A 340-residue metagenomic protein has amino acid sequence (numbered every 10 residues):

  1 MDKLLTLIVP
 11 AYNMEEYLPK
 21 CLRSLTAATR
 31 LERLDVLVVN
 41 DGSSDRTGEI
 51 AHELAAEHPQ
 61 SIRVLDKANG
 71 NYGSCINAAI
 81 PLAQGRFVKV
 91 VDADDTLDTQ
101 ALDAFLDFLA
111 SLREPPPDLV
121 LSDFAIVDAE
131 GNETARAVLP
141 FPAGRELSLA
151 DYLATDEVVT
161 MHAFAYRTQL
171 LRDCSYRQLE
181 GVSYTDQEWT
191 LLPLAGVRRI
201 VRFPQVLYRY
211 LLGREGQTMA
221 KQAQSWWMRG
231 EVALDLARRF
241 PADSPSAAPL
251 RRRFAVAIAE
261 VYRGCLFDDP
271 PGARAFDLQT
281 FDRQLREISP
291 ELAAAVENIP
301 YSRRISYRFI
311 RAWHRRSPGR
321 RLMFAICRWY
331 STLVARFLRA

Functional and structural regions predicted by a protein language model:
K3-T6, D35, E188: Cell-envelope/extracellular polymer assembly enzymes that use nucleotide-activated donors
M14-A27: Short, well-formed alpha-helical segments that are part of the catalytic scaffolds of diverse glycosyltransferases
S24, N40-E49, N69: A conserved acidic beta->alpha catalytic loop
R33-G42, R63-A68, A93: Short beta-strand/loop segment that forms part of the nucleotide-sugar
K67-A83, V90: Glycine-rich, basic loop-to-helix element that forms the pyrophosphate-binding segment of sugar-nucleotide handling
Y72, I76, A93-V201, L212-K221: Donor-binding/catalytic cores of nucleotide-activated saccharide and glycerol-phosphate transferases/polymerases
G181-V182, R199-V232, D268-F276: Nucleotide-sugar-dependent glycosyltransferase catalytic core
P271-A340: Membrane-interface aromatic/basic loop that binds lipid-linked glycans or pyrophosphate carriers, typified by
